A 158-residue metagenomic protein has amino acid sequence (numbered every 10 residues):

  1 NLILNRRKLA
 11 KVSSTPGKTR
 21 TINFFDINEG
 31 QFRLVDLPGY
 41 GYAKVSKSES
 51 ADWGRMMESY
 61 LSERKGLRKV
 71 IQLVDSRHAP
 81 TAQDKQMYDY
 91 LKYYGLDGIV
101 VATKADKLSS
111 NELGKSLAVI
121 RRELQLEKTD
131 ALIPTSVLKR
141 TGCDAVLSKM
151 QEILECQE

Functional and structural regions predicted by a protein language model:
N1-S48, E155-Q157: Conserved G1/Walker A P-loop phosphate-binding module
L4, E58-K65, D75, K92 (+5 more regions): Signal for well-folded cores of large energy- and translation-related assemblies
K18, F32, G39-G41, R77-A79 (+2 more regions): Conserved nucleotide-binding/hydrolysis micro-motifs of P-loop NTPases
T19, S50-G54, R64, T81 (+1 more regions): Amphipathic alpha-helical transducer elements in NTP-driven molecular machines
A43-S48, A79-K85, S109-G114: Conserved ATPase-coupling elements of RecA-like P-loop NTPase cores
E49-R77, Q86-V101: Inter-motif core of Ras-like GTPase G domains
K107-E158: Canonical P-loop GTPase G-domain recognition
